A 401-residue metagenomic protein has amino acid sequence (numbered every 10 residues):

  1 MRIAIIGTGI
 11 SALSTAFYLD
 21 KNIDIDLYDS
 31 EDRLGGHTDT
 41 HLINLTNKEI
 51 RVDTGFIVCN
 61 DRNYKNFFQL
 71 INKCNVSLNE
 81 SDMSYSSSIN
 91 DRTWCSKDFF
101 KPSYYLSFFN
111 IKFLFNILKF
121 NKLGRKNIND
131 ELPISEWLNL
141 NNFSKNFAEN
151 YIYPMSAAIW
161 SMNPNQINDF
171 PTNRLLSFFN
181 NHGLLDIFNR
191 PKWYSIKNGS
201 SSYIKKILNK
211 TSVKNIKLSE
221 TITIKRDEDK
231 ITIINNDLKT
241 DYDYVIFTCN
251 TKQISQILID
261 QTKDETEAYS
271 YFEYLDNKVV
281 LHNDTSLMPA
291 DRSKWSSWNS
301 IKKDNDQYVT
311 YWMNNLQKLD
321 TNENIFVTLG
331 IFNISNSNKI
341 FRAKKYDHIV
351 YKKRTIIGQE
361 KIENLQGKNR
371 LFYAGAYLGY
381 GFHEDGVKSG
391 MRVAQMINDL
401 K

Functional and structural regions predicted by a protein language model:
R2-L27: N-terminal Rossmann-like FAD-binding beta1-loop-alpha1 element of flavoenzymes
S11, R33, K252: Conserved Rossmann-like nucleotide-cofactor binding loop
D20-I43: Glycine-rich FAD pyrophosphate-binding loop
H41-F67: N-terminal glycine-rich dinucleotide-binding loop that anchors FAD/FMN and/or NAD(P) in oxidoreductases
N60-S177: Mobile amphipathic helical/loop "lid" adjacent to a hydrophobic cofactor/ligand pocket
K97-F99, D306-K401: Conserved flavin/dinucleotide-binding core of flavoenzymes
F178-N235: Helical element adjacent to the flavin cofactor pocket in flavoenzyme catalytic cores
T223-I349: Mid-domain catalytic core of redox enzymes that form a hydrophobic substrate pocket/lid adjacent to a catalytic redox
